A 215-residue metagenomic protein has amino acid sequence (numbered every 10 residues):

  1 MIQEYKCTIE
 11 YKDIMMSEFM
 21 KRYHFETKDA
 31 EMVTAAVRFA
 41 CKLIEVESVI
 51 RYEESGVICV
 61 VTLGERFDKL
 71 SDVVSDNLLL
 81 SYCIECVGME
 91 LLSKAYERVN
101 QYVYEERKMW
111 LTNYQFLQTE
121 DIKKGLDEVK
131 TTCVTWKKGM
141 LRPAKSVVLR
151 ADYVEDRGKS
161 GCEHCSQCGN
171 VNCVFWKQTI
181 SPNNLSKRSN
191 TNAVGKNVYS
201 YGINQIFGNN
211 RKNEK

Functional and structural regions predicted by a protein language model:
M1, I9-M16, F25-A30, Y114-E128 (+3 more regions): General structural signal for secondary-structure boundaries
M1-D76, L80, K187-R211, K215: Active-site helix-to-loop segments that bind/position phosphate- or nucleotide-bearing substrates and donors across
E31, A35, V87-E90, K94 (+1 more regions): Conserved active-site and cofactor/substrate-binding residues in soluble primary-metabolism enzymes
K42-E45, Y104, N170-C173: Generic secondary-structure signature for well-ordered alpha-helical cores
I44-E47, R51-D76, T119-E155: Composition-driven recognition of glycine/serine/threonine/acidic- and proline-rich low-complexity segments and repeats
E53-L117: Conserved mixed alpha/beta catalytic, RNA-binding, or beta-rich assembly cores of soluble enzyme, regulatory
V147-K212: Cysteine-cluster motifs in flexible loop/terminal segments that predominantly coordinate metals
